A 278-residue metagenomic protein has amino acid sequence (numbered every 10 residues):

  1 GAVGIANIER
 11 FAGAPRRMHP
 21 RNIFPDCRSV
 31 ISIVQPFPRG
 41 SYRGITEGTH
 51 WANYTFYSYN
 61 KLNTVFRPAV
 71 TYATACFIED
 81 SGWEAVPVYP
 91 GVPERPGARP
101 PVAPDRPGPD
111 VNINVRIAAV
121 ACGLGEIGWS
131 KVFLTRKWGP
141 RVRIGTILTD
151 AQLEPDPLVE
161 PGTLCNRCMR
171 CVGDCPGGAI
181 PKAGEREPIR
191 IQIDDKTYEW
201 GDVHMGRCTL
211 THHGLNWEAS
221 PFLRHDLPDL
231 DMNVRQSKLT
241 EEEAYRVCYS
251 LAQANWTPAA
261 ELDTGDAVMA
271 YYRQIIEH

Functional and structural regions predicted by a protein language model:
G1-A69: Non-catalytic, usually N-terminal nucleic-acid engagement modules in DNA/RNA processing proteins
A14, F56, N60-E277: Catalytic cores of enzyme domains
